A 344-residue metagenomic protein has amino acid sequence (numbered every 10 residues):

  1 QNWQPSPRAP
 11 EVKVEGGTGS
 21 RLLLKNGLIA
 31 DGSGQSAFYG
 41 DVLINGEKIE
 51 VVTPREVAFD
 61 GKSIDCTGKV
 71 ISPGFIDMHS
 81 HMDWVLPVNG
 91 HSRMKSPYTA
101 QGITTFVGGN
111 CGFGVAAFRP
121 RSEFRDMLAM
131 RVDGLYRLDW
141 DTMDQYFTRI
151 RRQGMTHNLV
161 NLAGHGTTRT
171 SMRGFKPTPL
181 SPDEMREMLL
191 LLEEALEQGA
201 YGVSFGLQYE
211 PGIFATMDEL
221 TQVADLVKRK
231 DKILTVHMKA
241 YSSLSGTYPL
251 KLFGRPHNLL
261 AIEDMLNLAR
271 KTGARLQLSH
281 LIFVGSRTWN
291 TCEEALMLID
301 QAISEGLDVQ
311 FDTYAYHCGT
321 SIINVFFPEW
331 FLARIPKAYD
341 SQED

Functional and structural regions predicted by a protein language model:
P7-A9, K13-L22, I29-G74, H91: Histidine-rich, glycine-flanked metal-binding segment
C66-K69, F75-S80, V88-G202, D231-K232 (+2 more regions): Divalent-metal coordination cores built from histidine and acidic residues
G112, H165-T167, L207-Y209, M238-S242 (+2 more regions): Active-site-proximal loop/turn and secondary-structure-junction residues that shape catalytic pockets, frequently
A117-D139, Y146-F147, G166-L180, R270-L276 (+1 more regions): Polyanionic/metal-chelating signatures
Q145-T148, L190, D218-R229, L260-N267 (+1 more regions): Alpha-helical scaffolding segments of alpha/beta enzyme cores, especially the outer helices of TIM-barrel or partial
P179-R186, Y209-D218, L252-H257, G285-E294: Active-site glycine- and acidic-residue-rich loops that bind and position anionic ligands or nucleotide-like cofactors
Q198-Q208, Q277-I282: Short acidic, glycine-rich surface-loop motifs adjacent to enzyme active sites
Y201-A261: Divalent metal-binding pocket/active-site signature
